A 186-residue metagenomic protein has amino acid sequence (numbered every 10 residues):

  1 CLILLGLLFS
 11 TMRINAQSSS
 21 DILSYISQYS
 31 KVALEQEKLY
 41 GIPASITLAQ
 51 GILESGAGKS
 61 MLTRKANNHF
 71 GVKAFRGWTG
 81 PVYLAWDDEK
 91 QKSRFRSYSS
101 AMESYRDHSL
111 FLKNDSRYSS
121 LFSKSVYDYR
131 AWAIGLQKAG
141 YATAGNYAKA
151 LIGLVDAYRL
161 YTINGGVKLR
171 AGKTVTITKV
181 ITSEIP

Functional and structural regions predicted by a protein language model:
C1-L2: Bacterial N-terminal signal peptides that target proteins for export
G6-I185: Catalytic cores of secreted/periplasmic lytic hydrolases that degrade extracellular macromolecules
